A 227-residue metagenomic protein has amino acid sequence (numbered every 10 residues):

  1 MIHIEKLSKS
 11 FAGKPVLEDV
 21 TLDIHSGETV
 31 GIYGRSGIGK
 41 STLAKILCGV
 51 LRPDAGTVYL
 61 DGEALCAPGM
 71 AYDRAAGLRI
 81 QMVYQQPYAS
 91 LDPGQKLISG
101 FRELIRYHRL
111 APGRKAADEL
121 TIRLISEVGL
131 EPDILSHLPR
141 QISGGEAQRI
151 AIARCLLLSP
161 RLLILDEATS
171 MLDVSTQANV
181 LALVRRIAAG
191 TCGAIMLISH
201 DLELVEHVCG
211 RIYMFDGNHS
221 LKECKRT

Functional and structural regions predicted by a protein language model:
Y33-R35: The feature captures the beta-strand-to-loop junction immediately N-terminal to the Walker
C48: Helix-to-loop junction immediately C-terminal to a conserved catalytic motif
L65-Q81, Q95, S99, Y107: ABC ATPase NBD coupling module
K115-D133: Conserved ABC ATPase "signature" region
L138-I142, E146: Conserved ABC ATPase signature
S159: Conserved catalytic motifs of ABC-family nucleotide-binding domains
